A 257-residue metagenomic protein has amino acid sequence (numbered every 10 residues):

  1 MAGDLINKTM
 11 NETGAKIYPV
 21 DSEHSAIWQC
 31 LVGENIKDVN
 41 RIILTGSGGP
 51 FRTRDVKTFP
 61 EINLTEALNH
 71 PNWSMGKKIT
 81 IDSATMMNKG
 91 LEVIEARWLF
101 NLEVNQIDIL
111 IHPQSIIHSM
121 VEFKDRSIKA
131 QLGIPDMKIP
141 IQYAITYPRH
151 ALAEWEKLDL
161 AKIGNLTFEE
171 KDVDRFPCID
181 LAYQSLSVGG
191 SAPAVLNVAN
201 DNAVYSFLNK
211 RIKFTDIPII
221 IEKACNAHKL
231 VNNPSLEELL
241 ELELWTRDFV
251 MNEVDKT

Functional and structural regions predicted by a protein language model:
M1-T257: Catalytic, metal-anchored helix/loop core of enzyme active sites in primary metabolism
